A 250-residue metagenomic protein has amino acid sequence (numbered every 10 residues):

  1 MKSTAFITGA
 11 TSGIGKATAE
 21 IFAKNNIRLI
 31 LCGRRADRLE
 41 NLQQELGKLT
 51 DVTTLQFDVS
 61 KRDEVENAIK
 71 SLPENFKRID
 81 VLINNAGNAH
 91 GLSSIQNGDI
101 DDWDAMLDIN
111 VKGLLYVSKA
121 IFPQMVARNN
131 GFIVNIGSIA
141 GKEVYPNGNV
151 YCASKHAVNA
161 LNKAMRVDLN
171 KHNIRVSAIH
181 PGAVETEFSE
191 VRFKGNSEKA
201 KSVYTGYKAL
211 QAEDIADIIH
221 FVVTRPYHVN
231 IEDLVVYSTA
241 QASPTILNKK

Functional and structural regions predicted by a protein language model:
T11-S12: Conserved glycine-rich cofactor-binding loop
I27-L42: Conserved glycine-rich Rossmann-like NAD(P)H-binding loop of the short-chain dehydrogenase/reductase
Q56-N67, I100: The beta1-alpha1 cofactor-binding region of Rossmann-like NAD(H)/NADP(H)-dependent oxidoreductases
S93-I95, D102-A105: Substrate-binding pocket helix/loop in short-chain dehydrogenase/reductase
S118, S154: Active-site helix of classical SDR
S138: Residue(s) in the substrate-gating loop at a strand-loop-helix junction that position the organic substrate next
A178-I179, E198-P244: C-terminal helical subdomain
